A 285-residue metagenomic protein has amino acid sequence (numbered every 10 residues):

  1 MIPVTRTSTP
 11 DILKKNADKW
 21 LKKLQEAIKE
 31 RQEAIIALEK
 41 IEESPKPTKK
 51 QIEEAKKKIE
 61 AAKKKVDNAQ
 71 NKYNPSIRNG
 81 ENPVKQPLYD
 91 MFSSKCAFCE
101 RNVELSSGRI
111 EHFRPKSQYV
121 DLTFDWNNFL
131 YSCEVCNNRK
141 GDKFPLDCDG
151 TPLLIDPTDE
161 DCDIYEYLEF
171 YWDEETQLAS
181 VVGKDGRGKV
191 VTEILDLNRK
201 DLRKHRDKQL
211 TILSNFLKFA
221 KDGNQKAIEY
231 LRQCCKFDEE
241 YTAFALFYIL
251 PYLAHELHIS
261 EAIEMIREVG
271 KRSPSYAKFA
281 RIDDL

Functional and structural regions predicted by a protein language model:
M1-D11, S275-D284: Intrinsically disordered, low-complexity C-terminal segments enriched in Ser/Thr/Pro and often containing basic Lys/Arg
I2-K95, Q118-N127: Short, charged surface segments at domain edges that flank catalytic/cofactor-binding sites
K19-K22, E26, E33, Q86-D90 (+4 more regions): Charged/polar, solvent-exposed surface patches and flexible loops
E81-G108, C133-C136: Short cysteine-rich loop/turn motifs with clustered Cys
F92, N102-G108, F144, L202-H205 (+2 more regions): Hydrophobic N-terminal alpha-helices or hydrophobic patches in metabolic proteins across all domains of life
F98-Y131, K140-L154, T158: Histidine-centered nuclease catalytic patch
N138-K226: Domain-level detector of nuclease and nuclease-like folds in predominantly extracellular/periplasmic contexts
K189-L285: C-terminal, charged low-complexity interaction regions
